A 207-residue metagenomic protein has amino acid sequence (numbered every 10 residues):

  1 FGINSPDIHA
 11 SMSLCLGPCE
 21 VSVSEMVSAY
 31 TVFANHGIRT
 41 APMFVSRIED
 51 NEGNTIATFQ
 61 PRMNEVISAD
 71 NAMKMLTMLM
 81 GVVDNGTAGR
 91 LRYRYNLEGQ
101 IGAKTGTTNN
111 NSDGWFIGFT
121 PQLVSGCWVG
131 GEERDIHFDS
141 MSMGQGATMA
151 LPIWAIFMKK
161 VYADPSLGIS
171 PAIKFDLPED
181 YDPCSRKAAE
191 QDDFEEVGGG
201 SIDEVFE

Functional and structural regions predicted by a protein language model:
F1-S28, F44: Mid-domain, small-residue-enriched loop/turn segments at the edges of structured enzyme/sensor domains
E20-K187, Q191-F194: A penicillin-recognizing enzyme superfamily signal
D193-E207: Extended acidic low-complexity intrinsically disordered regions
